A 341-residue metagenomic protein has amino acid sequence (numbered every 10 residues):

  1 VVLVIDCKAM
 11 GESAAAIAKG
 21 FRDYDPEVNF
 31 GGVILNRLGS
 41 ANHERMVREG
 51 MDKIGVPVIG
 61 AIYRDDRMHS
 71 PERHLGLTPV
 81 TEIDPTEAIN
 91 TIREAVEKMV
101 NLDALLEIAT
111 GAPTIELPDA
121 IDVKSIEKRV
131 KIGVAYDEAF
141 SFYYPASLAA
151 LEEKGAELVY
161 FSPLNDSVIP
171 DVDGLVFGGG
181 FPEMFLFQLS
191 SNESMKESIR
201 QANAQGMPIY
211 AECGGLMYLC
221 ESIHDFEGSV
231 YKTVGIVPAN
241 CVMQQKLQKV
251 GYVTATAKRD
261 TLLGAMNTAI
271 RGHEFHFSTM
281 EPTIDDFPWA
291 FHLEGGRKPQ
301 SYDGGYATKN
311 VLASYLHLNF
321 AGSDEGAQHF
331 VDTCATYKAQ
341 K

Functional and structural regions predicted by a protein language model:
V1-K8: Inter-motif core of Ras-like GTPase G domains
G11-K124: Internal gly/pro-rich beta-alpha loop/helix module that stabilizes soluble enzyme cofactors or their anionic handles
A18-G20, R48-D52, S147-E153, S191 (+1 more regions): Short, solvent-exposed amphipathic alpha-helical segments in soluble enzyme and RNA/protein-processing domains
R22-V28, E49-I54, K124-E127, S167-I169 (+3 more regions): Solvent-exposed alpha-helices and their adjacent loops that cap or buttress functional pockets in soluble metabolic
I126-K128, F140-E152, E157, M243 (+1 more regions): C-terminal and late-domain segments of enzyme folds
K128-A204: Phosphate-binding active sites in nucleotide-utilizing proteins
L158, P182-L262: Cysteine-nucleophile active-site neighborhood
L175, E212, V234, F275 (+1 more regions): Hydrophobic, well-ordered secondary-structure elements that form the walls of internal hydrophobic environments
